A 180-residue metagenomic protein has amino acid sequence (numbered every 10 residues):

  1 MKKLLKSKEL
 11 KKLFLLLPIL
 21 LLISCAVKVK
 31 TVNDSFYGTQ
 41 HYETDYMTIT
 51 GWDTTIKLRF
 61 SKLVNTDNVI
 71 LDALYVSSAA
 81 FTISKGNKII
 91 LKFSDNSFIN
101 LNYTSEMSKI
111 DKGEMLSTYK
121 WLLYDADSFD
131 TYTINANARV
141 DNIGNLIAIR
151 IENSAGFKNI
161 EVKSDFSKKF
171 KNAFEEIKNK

Functional and structural regions predicted by a protein language model:
M1-L5, L21-I23: Helix-centric, low-specificity signal for extended rod-like, repetitive segments
K3-F14: Bacterial N-terminal signal peptides that target proteins for export
F14-L22: Bacterial N-terminal signal peptides
C25-K180: A generic "folded-domain core" signal
